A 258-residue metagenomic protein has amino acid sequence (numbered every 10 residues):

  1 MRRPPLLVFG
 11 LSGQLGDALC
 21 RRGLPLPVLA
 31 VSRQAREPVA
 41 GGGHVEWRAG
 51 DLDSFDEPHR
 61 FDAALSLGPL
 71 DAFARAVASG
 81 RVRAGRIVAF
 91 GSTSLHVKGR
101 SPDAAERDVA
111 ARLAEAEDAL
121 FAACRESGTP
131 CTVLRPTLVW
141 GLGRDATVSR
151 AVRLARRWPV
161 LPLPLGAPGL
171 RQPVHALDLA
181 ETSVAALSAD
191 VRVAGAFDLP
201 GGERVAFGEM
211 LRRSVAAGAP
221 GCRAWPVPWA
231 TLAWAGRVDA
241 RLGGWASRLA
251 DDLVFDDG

Functional and structural regions predicted by a protein language model:
P4-P25: N-terminal Rossmann NAD(P)H-binding glycine-rich loop of SDR-like oxidoreductase domains
A30-R36: N-terminal Rossmann-fold cofactor-binding loop
R36, A40-A84, A89, T93-A104: NAD(P)H-binding glycine-rich loop region in Rossmannoid oxidoreductase-like domains and their noncatalytic homologs
R107-T132, L142-R150: Active-site Tyr-X1-5-Lys
D145-R150, L165-S188, A194-G195: Substrate-positioning beta->alpha
R150-A176, P220-D256: Alpha-helical membrane-targeting segments
A185-W245: Mid/C-terminal beta-alpha module of Rossmann-like enzyme folds, strongest in SDR-family dehydrogenases/epimerases
